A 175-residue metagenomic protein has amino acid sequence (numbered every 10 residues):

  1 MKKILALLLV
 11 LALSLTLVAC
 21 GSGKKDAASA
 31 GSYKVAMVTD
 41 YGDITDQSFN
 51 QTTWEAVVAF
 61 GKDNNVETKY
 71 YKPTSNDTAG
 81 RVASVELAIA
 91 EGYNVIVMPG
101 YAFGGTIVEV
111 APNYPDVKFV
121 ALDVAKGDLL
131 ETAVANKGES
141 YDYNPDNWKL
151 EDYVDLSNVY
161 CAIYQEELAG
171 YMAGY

Functional and structural regions predicted by a protein language model:
M1-Y33: Short, low-complexity disordered leader/linker segments with a strong preference for bacterial N-terminal type II
K24-Y175: A residue-level marker of the well-folded mature domains of exported/periplasmic proteins
